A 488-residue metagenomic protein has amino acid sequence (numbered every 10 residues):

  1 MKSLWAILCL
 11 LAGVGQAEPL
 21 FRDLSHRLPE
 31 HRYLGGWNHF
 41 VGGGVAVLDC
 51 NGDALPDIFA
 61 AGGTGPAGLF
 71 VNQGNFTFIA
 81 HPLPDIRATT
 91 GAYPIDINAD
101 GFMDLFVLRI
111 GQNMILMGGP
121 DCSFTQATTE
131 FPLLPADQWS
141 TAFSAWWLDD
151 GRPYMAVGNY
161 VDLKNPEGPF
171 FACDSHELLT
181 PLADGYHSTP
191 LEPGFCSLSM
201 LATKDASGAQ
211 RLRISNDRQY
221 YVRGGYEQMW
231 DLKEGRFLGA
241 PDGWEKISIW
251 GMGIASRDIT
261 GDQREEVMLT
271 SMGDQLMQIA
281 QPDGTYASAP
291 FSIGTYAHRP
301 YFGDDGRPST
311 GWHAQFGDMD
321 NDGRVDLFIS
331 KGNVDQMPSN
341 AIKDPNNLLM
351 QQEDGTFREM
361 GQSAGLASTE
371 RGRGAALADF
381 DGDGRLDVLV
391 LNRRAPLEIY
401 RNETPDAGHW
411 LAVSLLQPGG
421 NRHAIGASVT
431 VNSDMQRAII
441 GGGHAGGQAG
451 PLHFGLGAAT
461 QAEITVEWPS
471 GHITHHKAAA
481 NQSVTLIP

Functional and structural regions predicted by a protein language model:
W5-G13: Bacterial N-terminal signal peptides
A17-F40, V71-A88, M117-Q138, M155-A156 (+8 more regions): Blade-edge motifs of beta-propeller repeat domains
A17-R32, F78, D150-M155, N159 (+3 more regions): Gly/Ser/Thr/Pro-enriched helix-cap/hinge segments flanking short amphipathic alpha-helices
R27-G65: Beta-strand-rich domains and repeat architectures in extracellular enzymes and scaffolds, especially beta-propellers
G42-G52, T89-A99, M103, M117 (+6 more regions): Beta-propeller blade termini
L55-G62, F102-R109, P153-Y160, M200 (+5 more regions): Hydrophobic beta-strand segments that make up the repeating blades of beta-propeller and related beta-repeat
G65-P66, Q112, V161-N165, R218-Y221 (+3 more regions): Short glycine/acidic-enriched loop and turn motifs that connect beta-strands
E265, L269-T270, L276, T310-A341: Loop/turn-rich, solvent-exposed surfaces of beta-rich toroidal or solenoidal domains
